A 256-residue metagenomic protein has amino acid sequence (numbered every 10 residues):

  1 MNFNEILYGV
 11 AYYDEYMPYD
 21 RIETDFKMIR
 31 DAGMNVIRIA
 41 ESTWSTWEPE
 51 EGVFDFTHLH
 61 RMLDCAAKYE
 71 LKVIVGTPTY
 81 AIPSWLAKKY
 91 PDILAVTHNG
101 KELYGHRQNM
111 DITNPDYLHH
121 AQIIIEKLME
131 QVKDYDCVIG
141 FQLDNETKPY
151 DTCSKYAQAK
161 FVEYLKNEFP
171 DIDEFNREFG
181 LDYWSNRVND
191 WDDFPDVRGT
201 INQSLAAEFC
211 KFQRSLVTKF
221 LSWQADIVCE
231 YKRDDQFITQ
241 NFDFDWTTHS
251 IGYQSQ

Functional and structural regions predicted by a protein language model:
M1-R21: Boundary/entry segment of secreted carbohydrate-active catalytic domains
F3-Y8, G33-N35, A67-V73, D134-I139 (+1 more regions): Short, well-ordered coil/turn segments that N-cap beta-strands
Y13-E15, A40-T43, G76-W85, I139-K148 (+1 more regions): Short, solvent-exposed turn/loop segments enriched in Gly/Ser/Thr/Pro and often Arg
M17, T46-E50, T113, Y150-T152: A generic structural signal for short coil/turn motifs at secondary-structure boundaries
M17-I22, G52-H58, P115-I123: Glycine-rich anion/phosphate-binding loops
Y19-E23, F56, S154-K155, I251-Y253: Conserved strand-to-helix beginnings and helix N-cap segments that scaffold or border functional pockets
E23-A32, V36-E102, M129, Q224-K232: Aromatic-lined substrate-binding rim segments of carbohydrate-active enzymes
L103-S255: Polysaccharide-binding and catalytic clefts of secreted carbohydrate-active enzymes
